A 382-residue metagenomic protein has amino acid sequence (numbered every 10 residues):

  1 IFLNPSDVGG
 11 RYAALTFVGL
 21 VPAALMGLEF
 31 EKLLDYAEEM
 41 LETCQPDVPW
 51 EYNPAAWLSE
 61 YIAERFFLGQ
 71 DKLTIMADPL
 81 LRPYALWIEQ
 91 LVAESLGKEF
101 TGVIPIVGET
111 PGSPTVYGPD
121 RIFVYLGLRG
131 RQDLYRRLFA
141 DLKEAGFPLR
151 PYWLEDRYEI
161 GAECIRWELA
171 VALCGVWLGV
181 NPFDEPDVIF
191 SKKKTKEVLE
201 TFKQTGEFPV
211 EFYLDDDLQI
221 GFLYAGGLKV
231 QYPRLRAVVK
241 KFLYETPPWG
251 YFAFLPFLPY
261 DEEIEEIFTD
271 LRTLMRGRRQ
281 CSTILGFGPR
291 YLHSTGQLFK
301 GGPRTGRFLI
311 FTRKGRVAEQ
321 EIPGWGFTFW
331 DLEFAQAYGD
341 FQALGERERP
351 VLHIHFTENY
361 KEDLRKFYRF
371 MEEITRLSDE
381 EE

Functional and structural regions predicted by a protein language model:
I1-V124, R129-D133, L169-C281: Active-site phosphate/pyrophosphate-binding segments
L3-V8, S95-T110, P148-I160, R278-R290 (+2 more regions): A generic structural motif
R129-G146, R150-W153: Phosphate/diphosphate-binding loops
L142, Y152-L154, G326-D340: Low-complexity, glycine/alanine/valine/leucine- and proline-rich hydrophobic stretches
V176-E185, R313-P323, F327-W330, A337 (+1 more regions): Ligand-binding clefts of soluble mixed alpha/beta catalytic domains
D184, I189, Q204-V210, D217 (+5 more regions): C-terminal amphipathic alpha-helical interaction region
L271-G301: Amphipathic alpha-helical packing elements
P289-W325: Conserved, well-ordered active-site substructure
